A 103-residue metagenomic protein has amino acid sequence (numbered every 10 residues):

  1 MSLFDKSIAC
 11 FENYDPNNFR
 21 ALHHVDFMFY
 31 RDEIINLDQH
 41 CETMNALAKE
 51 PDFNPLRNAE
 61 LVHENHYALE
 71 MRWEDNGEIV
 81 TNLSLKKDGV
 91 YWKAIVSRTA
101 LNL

Functional and structural regions predicted by a protein language model:
D5-A9: Amphipathic alpha-helical repeat scaffolds
E12, M28-Y30, I34-I35, C41-L103: A beta-strand edge to alpha-helix "cap/lid" segment located at domain peripheries
N13-M28: Short, well-ordered alpha-helical segments enriched in acidic and aromatic residues
